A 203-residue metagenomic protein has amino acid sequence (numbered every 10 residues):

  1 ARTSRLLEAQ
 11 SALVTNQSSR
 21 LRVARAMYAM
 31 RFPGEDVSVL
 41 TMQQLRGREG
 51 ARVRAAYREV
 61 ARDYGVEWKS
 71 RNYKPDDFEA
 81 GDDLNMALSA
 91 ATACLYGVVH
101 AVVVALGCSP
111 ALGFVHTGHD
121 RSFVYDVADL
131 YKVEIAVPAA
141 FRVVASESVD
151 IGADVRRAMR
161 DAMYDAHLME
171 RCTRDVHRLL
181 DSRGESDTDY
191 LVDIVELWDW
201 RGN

Functional and structural regions predicted by a protein language model:
A1-N203: Active-site helix-to-loop segments that bind/position phosphate- or nucleotide-bearing substrates and donors across
